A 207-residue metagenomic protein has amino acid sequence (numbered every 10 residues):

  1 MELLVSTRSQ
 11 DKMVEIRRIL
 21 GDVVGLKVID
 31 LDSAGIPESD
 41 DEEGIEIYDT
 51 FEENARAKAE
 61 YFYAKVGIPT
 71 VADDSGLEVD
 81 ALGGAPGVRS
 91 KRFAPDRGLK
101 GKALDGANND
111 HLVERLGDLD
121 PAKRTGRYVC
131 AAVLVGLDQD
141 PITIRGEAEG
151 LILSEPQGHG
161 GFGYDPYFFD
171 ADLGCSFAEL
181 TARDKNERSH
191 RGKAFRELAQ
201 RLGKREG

Functional and structural regions predicted by a protein language model:
E2-L4, D11-G207: Anionic-ligand binding patches
